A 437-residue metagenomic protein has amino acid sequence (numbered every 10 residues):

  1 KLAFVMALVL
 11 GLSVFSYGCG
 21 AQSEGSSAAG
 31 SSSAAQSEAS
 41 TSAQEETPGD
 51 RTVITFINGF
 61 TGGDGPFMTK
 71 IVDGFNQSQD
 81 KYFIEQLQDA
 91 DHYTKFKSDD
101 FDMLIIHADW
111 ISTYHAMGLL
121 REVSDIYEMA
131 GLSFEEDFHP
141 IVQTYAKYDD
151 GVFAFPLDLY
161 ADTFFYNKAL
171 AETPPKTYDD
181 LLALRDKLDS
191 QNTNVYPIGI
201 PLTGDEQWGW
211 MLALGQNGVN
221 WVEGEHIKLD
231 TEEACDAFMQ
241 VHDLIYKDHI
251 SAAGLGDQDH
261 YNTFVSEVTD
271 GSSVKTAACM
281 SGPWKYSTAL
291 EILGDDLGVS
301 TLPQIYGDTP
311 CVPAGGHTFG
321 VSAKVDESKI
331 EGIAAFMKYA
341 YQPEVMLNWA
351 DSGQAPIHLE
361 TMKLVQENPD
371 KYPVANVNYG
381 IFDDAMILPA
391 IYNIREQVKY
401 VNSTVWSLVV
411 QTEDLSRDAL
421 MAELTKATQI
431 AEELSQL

Functional and structural regions predicted by a protein language model:
D50-T61, Y82-L87, M103: Short, well-ordered beta-strand elements
T61-K81: Short, polar/charged alpha-helical segment
G74-F138, A169-K176, D270-A278: Extracytoplasmic "Venus flytrap"/periplasmic binding protein-like
S78, K247, L290-P356: Extracytoplasmic/periplasmic substrate-recognition and gating elements
D99-D102, G131-K168, P197, D308-C311 (+1 more regions): A structural signal for short loop-to-beta-strand junctions that line the ligand-binding cleft of periplasmic/secreted
D109-T163, T173, D179-L182, G298-P303 (+1 more regions): Hinge/lid segment of periplasmic solute-binding proteins
L184-R185, H226-G256: Glycine-centered hinge/linker elements that transmit conformational signals in sensory and ligand-binding systems
S300, D351-S403, S407-L408: Long, aromatic- and glycine/proline-rich binding clefts that accommodate carbohydrate-like moieties
